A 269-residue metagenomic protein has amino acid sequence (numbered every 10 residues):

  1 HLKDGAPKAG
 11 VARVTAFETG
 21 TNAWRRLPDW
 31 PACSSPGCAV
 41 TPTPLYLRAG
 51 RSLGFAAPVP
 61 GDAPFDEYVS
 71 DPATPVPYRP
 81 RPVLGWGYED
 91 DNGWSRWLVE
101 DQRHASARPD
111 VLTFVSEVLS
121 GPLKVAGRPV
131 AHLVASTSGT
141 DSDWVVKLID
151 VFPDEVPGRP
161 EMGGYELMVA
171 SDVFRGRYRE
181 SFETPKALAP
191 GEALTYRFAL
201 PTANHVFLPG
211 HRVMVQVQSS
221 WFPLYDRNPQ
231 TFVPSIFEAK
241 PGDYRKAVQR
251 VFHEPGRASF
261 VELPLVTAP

Functional and structural regions predicted by a protein language model:
H1-P269: C-terminal, loop-rich substrate-recognition/catalytic regions characterized by aromatic stacking residues
